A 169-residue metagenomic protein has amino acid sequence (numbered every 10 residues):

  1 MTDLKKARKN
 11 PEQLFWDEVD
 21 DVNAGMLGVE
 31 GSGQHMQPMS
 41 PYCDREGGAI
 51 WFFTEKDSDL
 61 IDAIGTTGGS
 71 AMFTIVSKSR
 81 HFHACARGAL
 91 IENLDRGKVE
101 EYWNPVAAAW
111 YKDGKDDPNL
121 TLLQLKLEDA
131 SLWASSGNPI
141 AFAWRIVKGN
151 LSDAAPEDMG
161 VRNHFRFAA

Functional and structural regions predicted by a protein language model:
M1-N23, V161, F167-A169: N-terminal leader/targeting segments and the immediate start of mature chains
T2-L4, P118-A169: C-terminal edge-of-domain segments
W16-G31, S70-I75: A short, Trp-centered hydrophobic/proline-enriched beta-strand micro-motif
G28-E30, Y42-D44, T74-K78, W133: A generic structural motif
Q34-P41: A positional/architectural concept
E46-W51: Short active-site oxyanion
F53-E55: Short His-Asn-centered micro-motif
L60-L127: Short, structured beta-strand-loop surface elements
